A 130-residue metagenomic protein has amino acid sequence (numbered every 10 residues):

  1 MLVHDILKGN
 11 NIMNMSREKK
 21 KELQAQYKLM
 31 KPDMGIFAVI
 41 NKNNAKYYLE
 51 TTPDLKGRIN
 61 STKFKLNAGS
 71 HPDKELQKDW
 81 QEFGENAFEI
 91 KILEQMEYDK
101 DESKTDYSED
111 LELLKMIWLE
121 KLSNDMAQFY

Functional and structural regions predicted by a protein language model:
M1-I12: Short, Lys/Arg-enriched N-terminal segments with co-localized hydrophobic residues within the first ~10-30 amino acids
N14-L49, P53-Y130: Structure-specific nucleic-acid interaction/processing domains
